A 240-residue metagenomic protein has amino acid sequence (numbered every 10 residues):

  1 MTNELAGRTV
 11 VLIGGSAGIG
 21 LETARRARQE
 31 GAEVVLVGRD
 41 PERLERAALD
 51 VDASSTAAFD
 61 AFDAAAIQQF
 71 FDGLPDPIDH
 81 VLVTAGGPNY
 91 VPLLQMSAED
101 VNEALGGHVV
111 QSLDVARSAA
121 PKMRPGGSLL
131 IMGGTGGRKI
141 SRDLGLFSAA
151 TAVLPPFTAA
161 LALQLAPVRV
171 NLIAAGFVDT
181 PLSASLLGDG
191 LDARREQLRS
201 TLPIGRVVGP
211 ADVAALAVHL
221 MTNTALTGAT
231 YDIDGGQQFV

Functional and structural regions predicted by a protein language model:
S16-G18: Conserved glycine-rich cofactor-binding loop
L49-A65: Rossmann-fold cofactor-recognition segment
P92-L93, D100-L105, R194, L198: Substrate-binding pocket helix/loop in short-chain dehydrogenase/reductase
A104-L105, D114, S128-A166, F177-V178: Catalytic loop of short-chain dehydrogenase/reductase
P155, Q164-D179, L226-I233: Conserved Rossmann-fold SDR core element
V178-T201: A glycine/serine/threonine-rich, flexible loop-to-helix segment that serves as the NAD(P) cofactor-binding "lid"
R206-I233, Q238: C-terminal substrate-recognition "lid" of short-chain dehydrogenase/reductases
